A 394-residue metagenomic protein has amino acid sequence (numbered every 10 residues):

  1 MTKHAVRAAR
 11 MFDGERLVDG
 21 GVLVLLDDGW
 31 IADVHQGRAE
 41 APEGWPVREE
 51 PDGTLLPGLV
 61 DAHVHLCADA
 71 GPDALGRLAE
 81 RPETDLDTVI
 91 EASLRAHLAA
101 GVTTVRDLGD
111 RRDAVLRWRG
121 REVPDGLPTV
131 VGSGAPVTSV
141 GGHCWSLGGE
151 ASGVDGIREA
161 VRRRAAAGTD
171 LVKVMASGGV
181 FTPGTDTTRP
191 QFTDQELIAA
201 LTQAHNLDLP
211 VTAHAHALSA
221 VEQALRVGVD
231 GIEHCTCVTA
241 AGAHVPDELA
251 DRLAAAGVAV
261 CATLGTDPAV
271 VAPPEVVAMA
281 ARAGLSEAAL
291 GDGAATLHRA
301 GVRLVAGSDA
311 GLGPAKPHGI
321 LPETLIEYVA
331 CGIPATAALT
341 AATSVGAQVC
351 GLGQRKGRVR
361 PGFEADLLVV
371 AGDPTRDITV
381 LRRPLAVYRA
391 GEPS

Functional and structural regions predicted by a protein language model:
M1-P42, T54-L55, G372-D377, E392-P393: N-terminal metal-binding scaffold of metallo-dependent hydrolase/deaminase domains
A9, G20, A342-S344, Q348 (+1 more regions): C-terminal cap of metal-dependent C-N hydrolases
G53-R121: Metal-associated gating/positioning segment near the N- to mid-region
L75-T88, G142-E159, P210-T212: Active-site mouth loops of central-metabolism enzymes
V89-L116, L127-T138, T169-T182, L209-P210 (+2 more regions): Divalent metal-dependent hydrolysis catalytic cores, especially in the metallo-beta-lactamase
G141-I198, C237: Active-site gating/metal-coordination segments in enzymes
P183-D292, A300, V305, A310-L312 (+2 more regions): Active-site core of metal-dependent hydrolases
N206, E287-D373: His/Asp/Glu-enriched, well-ordered alpha-helical/loop segment that forms or immediately abuts the divalent-metal
